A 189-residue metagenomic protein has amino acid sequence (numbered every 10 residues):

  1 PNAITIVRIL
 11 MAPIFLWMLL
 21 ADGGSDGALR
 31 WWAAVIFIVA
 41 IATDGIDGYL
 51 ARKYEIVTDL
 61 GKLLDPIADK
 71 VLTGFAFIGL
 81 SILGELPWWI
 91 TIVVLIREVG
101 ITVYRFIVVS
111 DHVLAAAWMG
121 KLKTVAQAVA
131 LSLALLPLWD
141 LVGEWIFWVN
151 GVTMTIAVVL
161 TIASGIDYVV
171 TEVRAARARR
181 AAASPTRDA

Functional and structural regions predicted by a protein language model:
P1-A189: Alpha-helical transmembrane bundles and membrane-interface segments of multipass inner-membrane proteins
